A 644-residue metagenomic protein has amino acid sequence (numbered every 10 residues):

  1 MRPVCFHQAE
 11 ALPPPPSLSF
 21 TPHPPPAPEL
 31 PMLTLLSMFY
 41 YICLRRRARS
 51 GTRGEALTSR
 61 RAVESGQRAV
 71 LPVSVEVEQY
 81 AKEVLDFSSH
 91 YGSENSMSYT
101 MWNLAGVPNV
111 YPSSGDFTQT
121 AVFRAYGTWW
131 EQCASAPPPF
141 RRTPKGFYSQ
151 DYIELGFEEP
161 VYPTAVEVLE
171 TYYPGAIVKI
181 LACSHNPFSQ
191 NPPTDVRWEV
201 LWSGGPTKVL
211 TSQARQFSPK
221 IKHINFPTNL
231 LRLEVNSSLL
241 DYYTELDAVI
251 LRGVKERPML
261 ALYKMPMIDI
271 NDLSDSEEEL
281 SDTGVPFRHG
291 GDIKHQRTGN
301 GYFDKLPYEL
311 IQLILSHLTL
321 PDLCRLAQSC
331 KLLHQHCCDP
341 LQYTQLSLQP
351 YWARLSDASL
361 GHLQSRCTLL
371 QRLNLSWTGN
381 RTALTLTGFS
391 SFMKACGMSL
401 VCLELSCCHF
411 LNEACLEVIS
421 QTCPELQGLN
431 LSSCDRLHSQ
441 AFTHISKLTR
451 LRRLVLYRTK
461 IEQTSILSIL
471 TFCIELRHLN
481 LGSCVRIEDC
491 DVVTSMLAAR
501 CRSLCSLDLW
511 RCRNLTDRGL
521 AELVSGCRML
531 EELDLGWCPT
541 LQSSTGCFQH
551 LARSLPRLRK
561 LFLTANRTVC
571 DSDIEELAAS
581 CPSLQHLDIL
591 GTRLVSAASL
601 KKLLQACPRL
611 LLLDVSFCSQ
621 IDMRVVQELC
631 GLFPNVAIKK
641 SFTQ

Functional and structural regions predicted by a protein language model:
G51-D151, T171-P286: Trp- and acidic/polar-enriched beta-sheet ligand-binding modules for extracellular glycan and matrix recognition
Q150, E158-A165, T228: Extended extracellular/luminal ectodomain segments enriched in beta-structured repeat modules
D241, W352-A358, G379-G388, H409-A414 (+8 more regions): Short, solvent-exposed loop/turn at the beta-strand->alpha-helix junction within individual leucine-rich repeat
I268-V401, S406-S420, S433, H438-H444 (+2 more regions): N-terminal adaptor-interaction module of cullin-RING ubiquitin ligase components
L346-L348, L373-S376, V401-L405, L429-L431 (+8 more regions): Conserved hydrophobic beta-strand positions in leucine-rich repeat
G361-S365, L386-A395, L416-T422, F442-L448 (+7 more regions): A structural signal for leucine-rich repeat
G482-G591: Eukaryotic tandem repeat interaction scaffolds
L584-Q644: C-terminal interaction modules of eukaryotic adaptor/scaffold proteins
